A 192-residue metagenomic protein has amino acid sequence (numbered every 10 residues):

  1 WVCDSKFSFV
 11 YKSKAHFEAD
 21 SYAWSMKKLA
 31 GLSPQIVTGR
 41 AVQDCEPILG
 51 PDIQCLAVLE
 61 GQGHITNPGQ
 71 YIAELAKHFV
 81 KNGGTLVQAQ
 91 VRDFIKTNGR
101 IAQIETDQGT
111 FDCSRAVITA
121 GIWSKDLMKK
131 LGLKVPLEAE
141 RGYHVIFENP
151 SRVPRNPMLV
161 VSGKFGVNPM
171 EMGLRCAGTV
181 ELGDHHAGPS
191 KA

Functional and structural regions predicted by a protein language model:
W1-C3, F9-D20, F79-N82, L86 (+1 more regions): Feature captures the FAD/FMN-dependent oxidoreductase FAD-binding
W1-Y71: Rossmann-like flavin
S33-Q35, T85, K134: Conserved beta-strand segments of alpha/beta enzyme cores
V37-E46, H64, T85-A102: A conserved short coil-to-beta-strand element within the FAD-binding core of flavoproteins
L59, I104-T106: Short beta-strand segments that buttress and anchor functional surface loops
I72-H78: A conserved, hydrophobic alpha-helical segment in the catalytic core of large ATP/adenylate-utilizing enzymes
D93-I101, G109-A192: Active-site substrate-recognition segment that forms the wall of the catalytic cavity or substrate channel
